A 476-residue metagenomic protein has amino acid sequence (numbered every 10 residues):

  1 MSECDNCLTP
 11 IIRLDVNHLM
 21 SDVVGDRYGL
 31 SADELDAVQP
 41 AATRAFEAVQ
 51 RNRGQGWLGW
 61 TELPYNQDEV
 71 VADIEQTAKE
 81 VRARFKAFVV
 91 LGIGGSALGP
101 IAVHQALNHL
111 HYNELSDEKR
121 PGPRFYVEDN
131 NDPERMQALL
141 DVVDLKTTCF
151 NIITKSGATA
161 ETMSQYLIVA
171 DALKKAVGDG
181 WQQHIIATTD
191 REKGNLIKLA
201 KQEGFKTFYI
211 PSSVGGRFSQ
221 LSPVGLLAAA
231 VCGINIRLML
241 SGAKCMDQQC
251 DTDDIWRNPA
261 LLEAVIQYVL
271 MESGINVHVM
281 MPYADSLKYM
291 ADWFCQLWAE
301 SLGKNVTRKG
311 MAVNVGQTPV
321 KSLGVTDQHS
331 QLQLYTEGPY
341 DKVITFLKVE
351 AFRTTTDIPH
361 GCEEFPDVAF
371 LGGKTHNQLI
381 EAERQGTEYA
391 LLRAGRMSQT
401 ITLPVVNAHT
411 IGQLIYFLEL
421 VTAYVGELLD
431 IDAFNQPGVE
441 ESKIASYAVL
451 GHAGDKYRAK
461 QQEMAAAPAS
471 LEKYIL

Functional and structural regions predicted by a protein language model:
M1-R82, H360-F370, V425-L428, R458-L476: Extended, charge-enriched "interface" segments that sit outside catalytic cores
N52-E62, E118-P123, A312-V313: Gly-rich Lys/Arg/Thr-decorated short loops/hinges at beta-loop-alpha junctions or inter-strand turns that position
N52-R53, D73-K86, L139-T148, I266-N276 (+2 more regions): Glycine-rich phosphate/diphosphate-binding loops that line cofactor/substrate pockets in enzymes
K79-D253, I444, A448: Glycine-rich phosphate-binding loops that contact phosphosugars or nucleotide phosphates
P123, K206-S213, G316, V368-G372 (+1 more regions): Short beta-alpha connecting loops at secondary-structure transitions that line or flank enzyme active sites
A176-T345, E350-R353, G438-L476: Active-site phosphate/pyrophosphate-binding segments
N314, V320-N407: Helicase-primase coupling helices
T387-L450: C-terminal helical cap and adjacent loop that interface with cofactors, partners, or active-site loops
